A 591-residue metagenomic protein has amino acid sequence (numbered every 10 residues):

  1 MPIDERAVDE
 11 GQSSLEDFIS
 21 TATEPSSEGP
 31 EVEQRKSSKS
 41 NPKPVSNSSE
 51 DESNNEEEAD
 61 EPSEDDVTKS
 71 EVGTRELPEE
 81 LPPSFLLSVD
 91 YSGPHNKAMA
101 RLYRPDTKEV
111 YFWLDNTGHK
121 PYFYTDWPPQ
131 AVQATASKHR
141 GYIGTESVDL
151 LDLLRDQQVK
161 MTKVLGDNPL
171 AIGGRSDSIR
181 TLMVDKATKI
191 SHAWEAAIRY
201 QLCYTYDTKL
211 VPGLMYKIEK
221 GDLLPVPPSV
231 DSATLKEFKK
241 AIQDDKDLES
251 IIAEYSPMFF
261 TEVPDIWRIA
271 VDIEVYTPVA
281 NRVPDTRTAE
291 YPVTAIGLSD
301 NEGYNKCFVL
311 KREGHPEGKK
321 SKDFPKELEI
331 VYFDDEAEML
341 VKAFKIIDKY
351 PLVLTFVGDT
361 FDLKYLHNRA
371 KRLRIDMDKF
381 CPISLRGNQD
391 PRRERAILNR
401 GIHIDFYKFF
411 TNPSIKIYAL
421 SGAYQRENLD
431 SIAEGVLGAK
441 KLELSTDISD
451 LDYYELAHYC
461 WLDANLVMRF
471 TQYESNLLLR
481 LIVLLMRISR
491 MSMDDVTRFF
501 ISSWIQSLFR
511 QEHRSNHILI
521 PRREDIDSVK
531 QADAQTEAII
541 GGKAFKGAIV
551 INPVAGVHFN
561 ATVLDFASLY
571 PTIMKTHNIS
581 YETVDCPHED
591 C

Functional and structural regions predicted by a protein language model:
M1-I415, A419-V529, A534-A538, K543-T562 (+2 more regions): The two-metal-ion catalytic cores of nucleic-acid processing enzymes
